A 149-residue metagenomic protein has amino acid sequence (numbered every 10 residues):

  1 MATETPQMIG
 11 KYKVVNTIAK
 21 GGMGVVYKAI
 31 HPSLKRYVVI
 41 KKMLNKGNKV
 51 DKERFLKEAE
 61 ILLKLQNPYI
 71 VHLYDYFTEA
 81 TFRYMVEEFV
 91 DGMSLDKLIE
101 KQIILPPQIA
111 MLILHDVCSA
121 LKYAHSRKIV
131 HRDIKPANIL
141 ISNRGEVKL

Functional and structural regions predicted by a protein language model:
A19, K57, Q66-Y69: Flexible N-lobe loop architecture of eukaryotic-like protein kinase catalytic domains
V25: Conserved N-lobe ATP-binding subsite of Hanks-type protein kinase domains, especially the beta3 VAIK lysine
K28, R36-L44: Glycine-rich ATP phosphate-binding loop
L44-K64: AlphaC helix of the eukaryotic protein kinase fold
Y76: Activation-segment/catalytic-loop signature of the eukaryotic protein kinase fold
A80-S94, L98: Conserved short submotifs of the Hanks-type protein kinase catalytic core that shape the nucleotide-binding pocket
I113-L114: Activation segment signature within eukaryotic-like protein kinase domains
S119-I129: Protein kinase catalytic-loop region centered on the HRD/HxD motif
